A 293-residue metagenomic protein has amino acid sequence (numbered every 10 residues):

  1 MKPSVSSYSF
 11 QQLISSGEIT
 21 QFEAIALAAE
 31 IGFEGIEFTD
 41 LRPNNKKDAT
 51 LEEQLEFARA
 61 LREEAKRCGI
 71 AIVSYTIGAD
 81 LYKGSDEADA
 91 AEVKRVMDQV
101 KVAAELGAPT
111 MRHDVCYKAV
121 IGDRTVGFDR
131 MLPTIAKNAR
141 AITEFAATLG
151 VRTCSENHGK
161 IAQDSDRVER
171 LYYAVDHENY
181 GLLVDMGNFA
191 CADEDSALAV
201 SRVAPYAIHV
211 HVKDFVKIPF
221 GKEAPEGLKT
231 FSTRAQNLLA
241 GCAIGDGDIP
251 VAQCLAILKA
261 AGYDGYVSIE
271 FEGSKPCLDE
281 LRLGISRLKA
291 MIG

Functional and structural regions predicted by a protein language model:
K2-S4, G35, A71-T76, A108-R112 (+4 more regions): Structural preference for beta-strand elements that scaffold enzyme active sites
V5, A28, I36, A65 (+5 more regions): Conserved, mostly hydrophobic/aromatic
Y8-F10, T39-L41, I77-D80, C116-K118 (+4 more regions): Active-site beta-loop-alpha junctions enriched in small/polar residues
S16-A28, A90-K101, A192-V200, V251-C254: Short, acidic/polar
F22-L41, G107: Catalytic domains of carbohydrate-active enzymes, especially glycoside hydrolases
G35-I36, A136-D248, A290: Acidic/histidine-rich catalytic cores of soluble enzymes
E37-L61, C116-I121: Glycine-rich, proline-tolerant flexible connector loops at the mouths of alpha/beta enzymes
R59-A71, Y82-L182, C191, R202: Active-site acidic/histidine proton-transfer and metal-coordination neighborhood in alpha/beta enzyme cores
